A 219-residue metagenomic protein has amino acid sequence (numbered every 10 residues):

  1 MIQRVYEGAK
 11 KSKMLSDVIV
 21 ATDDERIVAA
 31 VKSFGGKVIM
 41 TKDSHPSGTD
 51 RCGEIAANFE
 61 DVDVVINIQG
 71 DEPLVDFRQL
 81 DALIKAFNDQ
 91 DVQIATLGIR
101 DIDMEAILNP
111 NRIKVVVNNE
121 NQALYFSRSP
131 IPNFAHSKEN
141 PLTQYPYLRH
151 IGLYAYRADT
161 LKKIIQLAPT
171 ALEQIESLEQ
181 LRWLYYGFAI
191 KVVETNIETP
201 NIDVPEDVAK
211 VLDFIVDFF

Functional and structural regions predicted by a protein language model:
M1-A21: N-terminal glycine-rich phosphate-binding loop and ensuing alpha1 helix
M14, F34-G35, N119: Short, structured coil segments at secondary-structure junctions
L15, D61-V62, Q90-Q93, F188: Short, high-confidence coil segments that cap the C-terminus of an alpha-helix and link into the following beta-strand
I19, E25-I68, E72-K85: Short phosphate-binding loop-to-helix
T22-D23, V75, Y156, D203: A conserved hydrophobic position in a structured secondary element of the catalytic/binding core that shapes
V75-L167: Conserved core of the sugar-phosphate nucleotidyltransferase
L142-F219: Conserved alpha/beta core of the MobA/IspD/sugar-nucleotide pyrophosphorylase nucleotidyltransferase superfamily
